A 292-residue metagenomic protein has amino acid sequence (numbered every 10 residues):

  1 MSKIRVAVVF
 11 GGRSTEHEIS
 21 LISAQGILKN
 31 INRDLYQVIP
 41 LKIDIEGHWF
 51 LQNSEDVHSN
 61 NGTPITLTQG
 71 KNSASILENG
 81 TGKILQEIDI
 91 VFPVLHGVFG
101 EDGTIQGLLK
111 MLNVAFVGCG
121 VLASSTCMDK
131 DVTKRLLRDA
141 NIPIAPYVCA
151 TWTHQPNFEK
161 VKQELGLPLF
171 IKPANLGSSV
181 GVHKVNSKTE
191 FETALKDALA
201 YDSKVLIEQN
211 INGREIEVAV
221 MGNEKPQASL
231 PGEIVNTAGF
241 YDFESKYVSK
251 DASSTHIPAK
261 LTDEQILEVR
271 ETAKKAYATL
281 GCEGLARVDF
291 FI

Functional and structural regions predicted by a protein language model:
M1-L122, T126-M128, V132, T151-E159: ATP-binding N-terminal substructure of ATP-dependent carboxylate-amine bond-forming enzymes
S2-F10, S14-T15, I22, G82-L85 (+2 more regions): Active-site nucleotide/adenylate-binding loops and adjacent lid/helix of ATP-dependent enzymes
S20, H183, T193-D197, L206-E208 (+2 more regions): Beta-strand scaffold of nucleotide-dependent catalytic cores
D44-E46, G222-K225, I292: Short acidic-glycine loop/turn motifs at beta-strand connectors
D56-K71, P226-A252: Mobile, glycine-enriched helix-loop/loop "lid" segments at the mouths of ligand-binding/catalytic clefts that gate
N113-C119, I144, Q227-S229: Short hydrophobic/aromatic-enriched beta-strand-loop microsegments
D197-K204, Y247-I292: A long amphipathic alpha-helix within ATP-dependent nucleotide-binding catalytic cores
